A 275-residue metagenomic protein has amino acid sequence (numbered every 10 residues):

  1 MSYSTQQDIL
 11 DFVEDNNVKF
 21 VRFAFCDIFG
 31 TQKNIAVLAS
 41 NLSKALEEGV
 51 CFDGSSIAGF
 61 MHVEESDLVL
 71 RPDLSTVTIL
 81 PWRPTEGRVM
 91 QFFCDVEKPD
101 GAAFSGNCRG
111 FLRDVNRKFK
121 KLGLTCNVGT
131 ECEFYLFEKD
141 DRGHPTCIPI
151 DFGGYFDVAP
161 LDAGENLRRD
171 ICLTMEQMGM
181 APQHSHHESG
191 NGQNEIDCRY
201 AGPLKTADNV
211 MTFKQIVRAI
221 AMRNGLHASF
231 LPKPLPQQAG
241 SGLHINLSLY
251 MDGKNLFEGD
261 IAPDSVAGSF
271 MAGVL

Functional and structural regions predicted by a protein language model:
M1-L275: Glycine-rich, acidic/polar active-site loops that bind/position phosphate-bearing ligands
